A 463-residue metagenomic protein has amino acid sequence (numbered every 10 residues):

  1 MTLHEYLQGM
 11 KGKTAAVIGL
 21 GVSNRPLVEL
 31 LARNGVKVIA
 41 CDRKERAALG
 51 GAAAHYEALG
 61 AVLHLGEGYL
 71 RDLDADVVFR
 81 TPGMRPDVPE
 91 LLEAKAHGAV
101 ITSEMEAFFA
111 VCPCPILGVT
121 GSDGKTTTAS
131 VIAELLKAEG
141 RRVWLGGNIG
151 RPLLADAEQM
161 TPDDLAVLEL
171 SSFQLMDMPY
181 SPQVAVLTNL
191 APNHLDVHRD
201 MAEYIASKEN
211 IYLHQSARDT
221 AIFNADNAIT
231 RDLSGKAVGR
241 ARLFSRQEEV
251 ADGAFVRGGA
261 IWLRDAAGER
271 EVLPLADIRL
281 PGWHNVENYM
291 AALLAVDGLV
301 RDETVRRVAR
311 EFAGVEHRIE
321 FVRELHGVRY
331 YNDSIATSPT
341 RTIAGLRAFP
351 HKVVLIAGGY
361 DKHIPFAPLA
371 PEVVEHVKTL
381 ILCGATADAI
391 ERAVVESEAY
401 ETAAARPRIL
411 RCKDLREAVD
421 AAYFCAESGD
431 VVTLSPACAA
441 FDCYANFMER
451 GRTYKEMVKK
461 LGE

Functional and structural regions predicted by a protein language model:
M1-S103, A107, L461: N-terminal leader/targeting and accessory segments in enzymes
L3-T14, N24-N34, R142, P274-K378: Nucleotide phosphate-binding/pyrophosphate-handling subdomain across enzymes that bind or process nucleotide phosphates
L31, V78, V119, N148 (+12 more regions): Residue-level signal for inorganic ion chemistry
R33, R71-A75, P82-A225, I229-R240 (+1 more regions): Phosphate-binding loop of NTP-binding sites
V36-K44, A221-A225, I356-A357, H376-A385: Short internal beta-strands
K37-D42, L145, V167, L243 (+1 more regions): Short beta-strand "acidic-cap" motif of Rossmann-like dinucleotide-binding folds
D42-K44, H64-E67, T102-A107, V238-V256 (+4 more regions): Beta-strand->loop->alpha-helix junctions that form or flank phosphate-binding loops in nucleotide-handling enzymes
A53-A54, A61, P368-G429: C-terminal helical cap/extension that packs against the catalytic core of soluble nucleotide-cofactor enzymes
